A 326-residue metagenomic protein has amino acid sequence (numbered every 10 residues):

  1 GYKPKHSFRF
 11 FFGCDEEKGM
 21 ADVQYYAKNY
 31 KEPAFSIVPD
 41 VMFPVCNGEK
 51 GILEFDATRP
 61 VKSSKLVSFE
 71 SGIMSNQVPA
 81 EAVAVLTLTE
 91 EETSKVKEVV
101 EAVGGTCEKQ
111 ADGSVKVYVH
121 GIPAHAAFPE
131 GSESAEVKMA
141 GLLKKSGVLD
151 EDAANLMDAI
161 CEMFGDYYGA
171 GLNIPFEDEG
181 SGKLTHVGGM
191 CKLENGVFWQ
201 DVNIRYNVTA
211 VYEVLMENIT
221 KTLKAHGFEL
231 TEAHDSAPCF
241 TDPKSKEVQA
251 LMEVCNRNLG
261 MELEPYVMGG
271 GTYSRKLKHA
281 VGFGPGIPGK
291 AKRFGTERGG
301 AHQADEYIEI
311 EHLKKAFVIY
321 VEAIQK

Functional and structural regions predicted by a protein language model:
G1-K62, K97, D166-G180: Acidic/histidine-rich catalytic neighborhood of metal-dependent amide-processing enzymes
K5-G13, S68, N155-D158, E232: Beta-strand segments within the central parallel beta-sheet cores of soluble alpha/beta enzyme folds
Q24-A27, T58, V83, K97 (+4 more regions): Predominant activation on well-ordered alpha-helical scaffold segments within soluble catalytic domains
G48-E54, V61-E70, S75-I122, A126-H186 (+1 more regions): Acidic-enriched catalytic cores of C-N bond-cleaving enzymes acting on peptides and small amides
V67, P79-E81, E91-T106, P238-I287: Active-site-adjacent substrate-binding region of metalloamidase/peptidase-like peptide-processing proteins
N76-A80, L193-V197, E297: Short, flexible turn/loop "capping" segments at secondary-structure junctions
H120-A124, D158-G165, V187-C191, N203-V208 (+2 more regions): A short beta-alpha structural unit
E194, E253-V254, N258-I324: Zn-dependent metallopeptidase/amidohydrolase metal-coordination segment
